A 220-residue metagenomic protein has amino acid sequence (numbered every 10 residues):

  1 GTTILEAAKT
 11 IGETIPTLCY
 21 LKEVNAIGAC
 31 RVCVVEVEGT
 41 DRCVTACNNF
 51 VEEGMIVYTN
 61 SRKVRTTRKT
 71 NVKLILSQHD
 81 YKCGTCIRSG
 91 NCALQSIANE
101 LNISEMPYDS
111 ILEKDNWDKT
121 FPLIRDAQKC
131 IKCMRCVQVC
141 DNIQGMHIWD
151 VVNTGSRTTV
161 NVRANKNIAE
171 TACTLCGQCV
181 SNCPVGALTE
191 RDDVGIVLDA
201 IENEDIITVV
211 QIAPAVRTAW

Functional and structural regions predicted by a protein language model:
I4-E38: A basic, amphipathic helix-loop patch mediating RNA/tRNA/ribosome contacts
I4-L5, N91, R217: Alpha-helix N-cap/helix-start and coil->helix boundary motif
A26-G28, M55, T218-W220: Short active-site-adjacent helix-start/loop capping segments
R31-L175, S181, L188-Q211: Fe-S ferredoxin-like electron-transfer domains and their immediately adjacent linker/connector regions across
T208-W220: Conserved SAM/AdoMet-binding glycine-rich loop
